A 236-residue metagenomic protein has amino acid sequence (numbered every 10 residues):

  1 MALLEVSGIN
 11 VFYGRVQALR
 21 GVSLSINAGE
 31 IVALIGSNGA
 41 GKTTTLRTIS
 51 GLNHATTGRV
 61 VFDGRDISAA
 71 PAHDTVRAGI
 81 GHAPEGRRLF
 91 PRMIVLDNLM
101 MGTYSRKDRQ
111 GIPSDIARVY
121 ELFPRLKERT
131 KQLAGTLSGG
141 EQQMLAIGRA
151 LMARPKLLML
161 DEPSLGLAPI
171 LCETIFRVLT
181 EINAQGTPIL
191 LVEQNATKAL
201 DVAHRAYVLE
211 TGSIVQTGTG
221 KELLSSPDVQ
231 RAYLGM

Functional and structural regions predicted by a protein language model:
A2-M236: Glycine-rich phosphate-binding loops of nucleotide-dependent enzymes
